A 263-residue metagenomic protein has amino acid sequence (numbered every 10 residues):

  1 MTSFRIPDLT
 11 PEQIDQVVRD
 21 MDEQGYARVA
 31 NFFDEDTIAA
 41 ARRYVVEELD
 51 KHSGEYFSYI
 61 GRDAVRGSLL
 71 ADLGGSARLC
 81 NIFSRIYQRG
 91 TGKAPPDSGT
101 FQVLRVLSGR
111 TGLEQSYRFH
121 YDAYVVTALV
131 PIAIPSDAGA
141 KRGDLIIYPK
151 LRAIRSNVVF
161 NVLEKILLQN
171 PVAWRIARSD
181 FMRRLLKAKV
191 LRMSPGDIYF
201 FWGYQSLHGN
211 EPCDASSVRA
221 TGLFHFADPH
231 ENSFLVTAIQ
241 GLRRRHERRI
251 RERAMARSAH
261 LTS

Functional and structural regions predicted by a protein language model:
M1-C80, R85-I86, V190, D197-I198 (+1 more regions): N-terminal auxiliary "cap/dimerization" subdomain that precedes the catalytic jelly-roll/cupin core of mononuclear
V29, V126-A128, A220-G222: Hydrophobic residues positioned within well-ordered beta-strands of beta-sheet architectures
F32, R105-G109, P131, Y148-K150 (+2 more regions): Structured loops at beta-to-helix junctions and adjacent beta-edge loops in soluble globular domains
E48, R89, P135: Phosphate/oxyanion-binding loops and surfaces in catalytic or ligand/nucleic-acid-binding neighborhoods
R78-L107: Short N-terminal edge-element motif at the start of the domain
G99-T100, Y124, K141-G143, S206 (+1 more regions): Residues that flank catalytic or metal-binding motifs in active/ligand-binding sites
S108-P195: Catalytic core of non-heme Fe(II) oxygenases with the double-stranded beta-helix
R155-K165, Q169-S263: Catalytic core of Fe(II)/2-oxoglutarate
